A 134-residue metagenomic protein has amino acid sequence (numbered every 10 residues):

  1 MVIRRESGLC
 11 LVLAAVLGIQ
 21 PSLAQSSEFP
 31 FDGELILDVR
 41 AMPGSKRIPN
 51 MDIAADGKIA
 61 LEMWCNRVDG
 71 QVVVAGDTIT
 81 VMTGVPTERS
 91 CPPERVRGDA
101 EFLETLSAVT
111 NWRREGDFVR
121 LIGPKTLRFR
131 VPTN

Functional and structural regions predicted by a protein language model:
V2, E6, C10, G18-N134: Lipid interaction determinants
